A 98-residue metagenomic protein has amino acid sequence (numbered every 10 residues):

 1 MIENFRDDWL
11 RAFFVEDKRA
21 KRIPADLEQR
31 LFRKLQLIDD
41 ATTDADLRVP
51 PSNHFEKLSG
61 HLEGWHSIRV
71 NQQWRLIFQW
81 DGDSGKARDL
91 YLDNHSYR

Functional and structural regions predicted by a protein language model:
M1-L35: Arg/Lys-rich, positively charged N-terminal/basic patches that mediate binding to nucleic acids
E3, E28-L31, L47-P51, N71: Generic structural signal for well-ordered secondary structure
R19, D40-T43: Generic structural signal for secondary-structure transition and capping sites
T42-H66: A short, surface-exposed loop/turn module that caps and links secondary-structure elements
S59, H66-R98: Enriched for short, Lys/Arg-rich terminal
